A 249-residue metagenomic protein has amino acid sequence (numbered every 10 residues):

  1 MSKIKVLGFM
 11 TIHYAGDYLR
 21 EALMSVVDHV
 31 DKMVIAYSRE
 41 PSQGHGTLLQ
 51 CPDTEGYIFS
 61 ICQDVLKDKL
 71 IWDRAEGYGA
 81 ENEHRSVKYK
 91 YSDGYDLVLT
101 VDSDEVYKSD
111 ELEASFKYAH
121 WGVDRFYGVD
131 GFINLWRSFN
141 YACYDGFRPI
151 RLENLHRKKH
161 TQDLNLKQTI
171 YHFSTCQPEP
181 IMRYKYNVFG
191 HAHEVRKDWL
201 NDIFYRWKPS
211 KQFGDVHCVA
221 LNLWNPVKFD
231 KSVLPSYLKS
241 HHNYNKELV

Functional and structural regions predicted by a protein language model:
M1-D28, V249: N-proximal low-complexity "stem/linker" segments adjacent to membrane-targeting elements
V6, E21, A36-L97: Active-site-proximal specificity loops/subdomain of glycosyltransferases
H13, S38, D130-F132: Histidine-centered beta-alpha loop that forms part of the nucleotide-sugar donor binding/catalytic region in diverse
A15-G16, P41-S42, D104-K108: Short acidic, S/G/P-rich loop/turn micro-motifs used as interaction or catalytic elements
M24, A36-S42, F173-I181: Short, solvent-exposed beta-strand-terminating loops
V27-H29, H120-W121: Short, conserved loop/helix-junction motifs that constitute active-site signature segments in enzyme catalytic cores
G79-Y89, V98-T100, E105-V249: Catalytic-site signature of metal-activated, phosphate-bearing donor transferases, centered on the GT-A/GT-A-like
